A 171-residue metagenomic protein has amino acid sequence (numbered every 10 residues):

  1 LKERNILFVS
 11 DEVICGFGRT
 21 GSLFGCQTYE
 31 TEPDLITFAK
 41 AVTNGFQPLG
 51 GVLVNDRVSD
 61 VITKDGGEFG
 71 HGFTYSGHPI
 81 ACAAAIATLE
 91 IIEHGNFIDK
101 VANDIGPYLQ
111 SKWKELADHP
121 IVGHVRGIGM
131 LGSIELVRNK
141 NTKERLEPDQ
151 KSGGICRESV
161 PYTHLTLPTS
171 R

Functional and structural regions predicted by a protein language model:
L1-L165, S170-R171: Conserved N-terminal phosphate-binding loop of PLP-dependent enzymes in the Aspartate aminotransferase
